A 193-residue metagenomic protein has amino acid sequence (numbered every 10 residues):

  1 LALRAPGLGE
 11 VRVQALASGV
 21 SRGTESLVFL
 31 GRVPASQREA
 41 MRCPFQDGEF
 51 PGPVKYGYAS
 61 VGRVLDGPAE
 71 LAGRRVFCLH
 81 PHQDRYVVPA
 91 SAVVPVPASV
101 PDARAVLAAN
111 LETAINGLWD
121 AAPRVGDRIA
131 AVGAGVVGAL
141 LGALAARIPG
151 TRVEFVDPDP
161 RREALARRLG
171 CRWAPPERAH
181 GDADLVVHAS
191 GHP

Functional and structural regions predicted by a protein language model:
R4-V20, V28-H80: Glycine-rich beta-strand-centered segment in the early N-terminal region that forms part of a ligand/cofactor-binding
Y56, V88, V106-A109: Conserved SAM-binding loop and adjacent beta-strand
F77-A90: A structural motif shared across PLP-dependent enzymes of the aminotransferase-like
S91-D102: Glycine/charged-rich beta-loop-alpha catalytic/anionic-binding loops adjacent to active sites
P101-P176: Mid-domain Rossmann-like dinucleotide-binding core that forms the NAD(H)/NADP(H) cofactor-binding site
R178-V186: A short acidic, Gly/Pro-enriched loop at the edge of an enzyme's catalytic core that lines a small-molecule cofactor
S190-G191: Short glycine-/small-residue-rich Rossmann-like dinucleotide-binding loops
